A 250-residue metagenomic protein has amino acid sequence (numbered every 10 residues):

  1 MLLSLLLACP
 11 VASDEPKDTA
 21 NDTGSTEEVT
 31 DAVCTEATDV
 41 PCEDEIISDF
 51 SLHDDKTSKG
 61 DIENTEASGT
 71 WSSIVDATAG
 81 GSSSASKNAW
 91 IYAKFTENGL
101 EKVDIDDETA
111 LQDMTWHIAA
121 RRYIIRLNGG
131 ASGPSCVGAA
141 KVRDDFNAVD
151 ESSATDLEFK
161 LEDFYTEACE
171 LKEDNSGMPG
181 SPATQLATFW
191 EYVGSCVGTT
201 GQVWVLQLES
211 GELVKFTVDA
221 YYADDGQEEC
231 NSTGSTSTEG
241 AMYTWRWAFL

Functional and structural regions predicted by a protein language model:
M1-L6: Bacterial N-terminal signal peptides
P10-S13: Bacterial signal peptide processing site
P16, G24-L250: Surface-exposed, beta-sheet-biased, low-hydrophobicity segments with strongly acidic/polar composition
